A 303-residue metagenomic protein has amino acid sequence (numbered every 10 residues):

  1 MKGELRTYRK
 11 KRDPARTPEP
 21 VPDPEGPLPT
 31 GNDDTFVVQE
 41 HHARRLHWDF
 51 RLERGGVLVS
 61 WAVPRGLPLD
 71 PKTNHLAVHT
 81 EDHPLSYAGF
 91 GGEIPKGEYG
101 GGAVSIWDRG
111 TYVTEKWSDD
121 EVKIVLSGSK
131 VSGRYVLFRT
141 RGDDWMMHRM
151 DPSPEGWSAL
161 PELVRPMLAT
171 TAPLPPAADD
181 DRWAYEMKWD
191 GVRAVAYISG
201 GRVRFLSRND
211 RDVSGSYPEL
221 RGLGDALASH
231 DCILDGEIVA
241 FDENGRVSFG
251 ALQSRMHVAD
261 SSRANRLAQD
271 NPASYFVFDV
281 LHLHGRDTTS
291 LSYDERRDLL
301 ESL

Functional and structural regions predicted by a protein language model:
M1-L303: Catalytic cores of nucleic-acid ligases and guanylyltransferases
